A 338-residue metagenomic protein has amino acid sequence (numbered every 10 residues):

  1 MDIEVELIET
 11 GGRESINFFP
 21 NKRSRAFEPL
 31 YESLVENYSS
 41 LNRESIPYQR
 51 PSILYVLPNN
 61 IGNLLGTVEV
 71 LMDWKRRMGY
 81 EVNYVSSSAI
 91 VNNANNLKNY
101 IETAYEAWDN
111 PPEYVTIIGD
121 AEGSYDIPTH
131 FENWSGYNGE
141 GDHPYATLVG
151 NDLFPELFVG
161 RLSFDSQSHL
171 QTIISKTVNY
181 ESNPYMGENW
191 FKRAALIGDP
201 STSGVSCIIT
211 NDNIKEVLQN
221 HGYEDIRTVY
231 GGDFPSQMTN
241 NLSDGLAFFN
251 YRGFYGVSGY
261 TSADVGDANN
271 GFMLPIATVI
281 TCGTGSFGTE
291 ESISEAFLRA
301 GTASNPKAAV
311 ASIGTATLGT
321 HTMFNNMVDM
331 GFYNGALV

Functional and structural regions predicted by a protein language model:
M1-V338: Cysteine-dependent hydrolase recognition
